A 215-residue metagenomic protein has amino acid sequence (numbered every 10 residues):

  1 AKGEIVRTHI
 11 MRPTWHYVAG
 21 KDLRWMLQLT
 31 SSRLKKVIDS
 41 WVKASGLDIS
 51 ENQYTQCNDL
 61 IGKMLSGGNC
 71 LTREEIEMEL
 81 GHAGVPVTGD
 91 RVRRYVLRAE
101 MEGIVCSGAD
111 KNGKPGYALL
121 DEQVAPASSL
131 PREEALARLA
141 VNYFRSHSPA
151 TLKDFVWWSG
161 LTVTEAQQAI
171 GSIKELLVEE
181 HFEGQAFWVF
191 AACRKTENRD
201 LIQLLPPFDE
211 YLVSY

Functional and structural regions predicted by a protein language model:
A1-Y215: Long, low-complexity intrinsically disordered regions
